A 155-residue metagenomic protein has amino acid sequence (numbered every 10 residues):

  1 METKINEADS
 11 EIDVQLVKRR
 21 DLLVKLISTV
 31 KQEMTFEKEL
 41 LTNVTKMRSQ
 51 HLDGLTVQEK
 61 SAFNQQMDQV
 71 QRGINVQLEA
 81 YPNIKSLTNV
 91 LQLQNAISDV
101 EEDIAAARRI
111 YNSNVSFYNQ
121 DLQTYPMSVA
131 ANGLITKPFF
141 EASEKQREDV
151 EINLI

Functional and structural regions predicted by a protein language model:
M1-I155: A helix-centric hydrophobic-segment signal that preferentially recognizes long, alpha-helical stretches used
